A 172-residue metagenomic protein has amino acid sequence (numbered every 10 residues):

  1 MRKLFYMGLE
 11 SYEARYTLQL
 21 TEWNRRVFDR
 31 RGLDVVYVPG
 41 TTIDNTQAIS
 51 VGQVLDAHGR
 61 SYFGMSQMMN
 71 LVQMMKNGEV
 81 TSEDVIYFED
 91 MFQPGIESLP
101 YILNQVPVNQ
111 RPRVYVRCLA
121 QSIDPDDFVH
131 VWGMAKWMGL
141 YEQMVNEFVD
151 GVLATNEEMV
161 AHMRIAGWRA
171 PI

Functional and structural regions predicted by a protein language model:
M1-S98: N-terminal pre-catalytic "stem/leader" segment of glycosyltransferase-like enzymes
R60-G64, D127-M134: Short, flexible loop segments at the rims of nucleotide/cofactor-binding pockets, characterized by
V85-D90, N104-D127: Active-site proximal beta-strand in glycosyltransferases
E89, V152-N156: Replace "coordinates the UDP/GDP/TDP-sugar" with "coordinates nucleotide-activated sugar donors
Q93, E158-V160: Alpha-helix capping/helix-boundary segments
N109-R113, V149-D150, A170: A short helix->loop->beta-strand "cap" motif at the edges of active sites that frequently abuts
V131-V152: Membrane-proximal helix-turn-helix segments that form the acceptor-binding/catalytic region of lipid-linked
V160-I172: Helix-loop-beta element that forms the nucleotide-linked donor phosphate-binding surface in glycosyltransferases
